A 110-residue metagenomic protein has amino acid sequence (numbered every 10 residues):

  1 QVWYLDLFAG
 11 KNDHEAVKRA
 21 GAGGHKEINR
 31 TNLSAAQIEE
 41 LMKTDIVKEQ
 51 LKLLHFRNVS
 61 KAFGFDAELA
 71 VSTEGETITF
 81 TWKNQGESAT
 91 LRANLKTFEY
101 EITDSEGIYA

Functional and structural regions predicted by a protein language model:
Q1-E99: Loop/helix patches that line or flank the sugar-binding groove of alpha-linked glycan CAZymes
K96-A110: C-terminal beta-sandwich/jelly-roll accessory domains of carbohydrate-active enzymes
